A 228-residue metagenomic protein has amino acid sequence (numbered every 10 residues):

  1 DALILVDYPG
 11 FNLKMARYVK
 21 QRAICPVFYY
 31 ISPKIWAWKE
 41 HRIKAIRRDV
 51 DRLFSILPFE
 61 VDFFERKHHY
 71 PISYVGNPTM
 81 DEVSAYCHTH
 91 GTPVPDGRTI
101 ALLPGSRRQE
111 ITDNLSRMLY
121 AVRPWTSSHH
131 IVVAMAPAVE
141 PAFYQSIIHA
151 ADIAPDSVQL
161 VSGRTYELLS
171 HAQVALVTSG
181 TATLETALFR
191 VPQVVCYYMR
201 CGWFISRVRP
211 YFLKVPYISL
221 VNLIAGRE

Functional and structural regions predicted by a protein language model:
D1-E228: Nucleotide-activated sugar donor-binding and catalytic core shared by glycosyltransferases and related lipid-linked
